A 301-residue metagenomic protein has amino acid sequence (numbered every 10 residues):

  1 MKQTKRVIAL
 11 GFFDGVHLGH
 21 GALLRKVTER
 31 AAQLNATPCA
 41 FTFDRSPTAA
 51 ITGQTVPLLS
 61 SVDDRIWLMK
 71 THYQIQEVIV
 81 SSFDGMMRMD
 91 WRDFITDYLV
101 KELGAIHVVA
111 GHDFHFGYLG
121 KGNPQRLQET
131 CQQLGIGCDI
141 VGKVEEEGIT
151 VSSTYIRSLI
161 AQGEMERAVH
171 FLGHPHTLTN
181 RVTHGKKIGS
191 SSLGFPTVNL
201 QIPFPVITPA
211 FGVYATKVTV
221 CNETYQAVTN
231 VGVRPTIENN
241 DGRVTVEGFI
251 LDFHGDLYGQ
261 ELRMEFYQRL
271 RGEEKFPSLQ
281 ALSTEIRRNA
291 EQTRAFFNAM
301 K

Functional and structural regions predicted by a protein language model:
M1, G85-R88, E145-I149: A short acidic, often aromatic-flanked loop/helix-cap motif at beta-alpha or helix-coil junctions that lines enzyme
K2-S61: N-terminal catalytic cores of NTP/NDP-binding nucleotidyl/phosphoryl-transfer enzymes
H17, M69, V108, A168 (+2 more regions): Residue-level signal for inorganic ion chemistry
A49-H112, F116-L134: N-terminal Rossmann-like or analogous alpha/beta NTP/dinucleotide-binding catalytic cores that position adenine
C131-G232: Glycine-rich, Lys/Arg-enriched anion-binding loops that position phosphate/diphosphate groups for phosphoryl
G185-K301: Phosphate/ribose-recognition catalytic cores of enzymes acting on nucleotide-derived substrates
